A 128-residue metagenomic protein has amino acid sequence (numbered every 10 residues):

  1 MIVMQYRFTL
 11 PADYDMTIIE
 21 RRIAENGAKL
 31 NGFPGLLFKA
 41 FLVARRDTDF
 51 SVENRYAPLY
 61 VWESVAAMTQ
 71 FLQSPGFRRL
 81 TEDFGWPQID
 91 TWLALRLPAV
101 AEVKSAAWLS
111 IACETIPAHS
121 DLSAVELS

Functional and structural regions predicted by a protein language model:
M1-F33, L37-F38, D47, A67-Q70 (+1 more regions): Short S/T/G/P-rich N-terminal loop/turn motif that feeds into the first structured element of a domain
E25, P75-G76: Short Gly/charged-rich anion-binding patches and loops
F38, N54-E63, F71: Short, structured motif recognition centered on aromatic/hydrophobic residues
L42-A44: Short beta-strand micro-motifs enriched in acidic
T48-V52: Short glycine-biased active-site loop of nucleotidyltransferases that positions the nucleotide triphosphate and helps
G76-E82: A common structural junction motif
